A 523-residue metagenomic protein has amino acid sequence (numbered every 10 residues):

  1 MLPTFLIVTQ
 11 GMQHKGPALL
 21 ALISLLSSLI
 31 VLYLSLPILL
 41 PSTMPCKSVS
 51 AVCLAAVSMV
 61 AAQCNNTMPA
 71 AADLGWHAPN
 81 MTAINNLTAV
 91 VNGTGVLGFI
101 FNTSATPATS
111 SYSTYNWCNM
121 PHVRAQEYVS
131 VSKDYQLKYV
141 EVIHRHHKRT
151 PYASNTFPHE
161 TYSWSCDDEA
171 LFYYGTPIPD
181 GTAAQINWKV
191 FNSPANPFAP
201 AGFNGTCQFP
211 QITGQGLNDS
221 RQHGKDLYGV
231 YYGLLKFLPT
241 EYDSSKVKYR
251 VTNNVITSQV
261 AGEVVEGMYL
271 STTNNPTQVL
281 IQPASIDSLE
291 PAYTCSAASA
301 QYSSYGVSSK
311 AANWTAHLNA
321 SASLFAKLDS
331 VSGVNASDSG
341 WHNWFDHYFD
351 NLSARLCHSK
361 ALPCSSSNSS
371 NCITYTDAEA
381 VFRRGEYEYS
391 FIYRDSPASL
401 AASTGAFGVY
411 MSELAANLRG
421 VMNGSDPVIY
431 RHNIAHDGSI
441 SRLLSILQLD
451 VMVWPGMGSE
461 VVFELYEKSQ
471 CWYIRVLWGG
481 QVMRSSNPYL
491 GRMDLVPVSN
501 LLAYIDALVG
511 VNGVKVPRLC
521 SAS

Functional and structural regions predicted by a protein language model:
M1, T43-Q63: Fungal secretory targeting signals
T4, T9, A18-A21, T43: Ala/Thr-enriched low-complexity intrinsically disordered regions
H14: Cationic, low-complexity basic patches in intrinsically disordered or flexible, solvent-exposed regions
L20-A21, L25, S50-V52: Sec-dependent N-terminal signal peptides
Q63-K248, T252-R431, A435-S523: Signature for phosphate-centric chemistry
